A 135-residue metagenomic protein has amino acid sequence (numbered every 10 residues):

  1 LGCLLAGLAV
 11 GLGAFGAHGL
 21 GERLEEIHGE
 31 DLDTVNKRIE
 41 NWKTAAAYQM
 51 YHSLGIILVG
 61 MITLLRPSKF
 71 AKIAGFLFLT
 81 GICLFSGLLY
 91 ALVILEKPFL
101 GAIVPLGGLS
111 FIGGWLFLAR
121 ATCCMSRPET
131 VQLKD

Functional and structural regions predicted by a protein language model:
L1-D135: Polytopic transmembrane helical bundles with strong interfacial aromatic enrichment
